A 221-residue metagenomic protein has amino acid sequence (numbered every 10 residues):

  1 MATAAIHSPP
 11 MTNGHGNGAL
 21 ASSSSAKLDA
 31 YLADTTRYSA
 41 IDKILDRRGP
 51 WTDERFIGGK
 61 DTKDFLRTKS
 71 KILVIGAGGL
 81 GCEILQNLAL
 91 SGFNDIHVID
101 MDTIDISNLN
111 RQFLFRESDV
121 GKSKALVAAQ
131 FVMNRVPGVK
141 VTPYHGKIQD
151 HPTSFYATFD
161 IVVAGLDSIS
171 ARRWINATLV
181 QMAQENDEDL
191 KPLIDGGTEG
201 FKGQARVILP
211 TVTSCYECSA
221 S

Functional and structural regions predicted by a protein language model:
A2-L73, S91, I106: N-terminal charged helix/coil linker that caps or initiates catalytic domains
L32-R37, F93-K140: Glycine-rich phosphate-binding loop and adjoining beta1-alpha1-beta2 segment of Rossmann-like nucleotide-binding folds
L66-R67, F155-A157: A short, aliphatic-rich alpha-helical micro-motif
V74-I75, V98: Hydrophobic Val/Ile/Leu positions in short beta-strands of Rossmann-like dinucleotide-binding domains
L80-G81: Hydrophobic/small residue at the entry helix of a nucleotide-binding pocket
L85-Q86: Generic hydrophobic/aromatic pocket-lining and core-packing "Φ" positions
H145-P152: Conserved SAM/SAH-binding loop
I161-L209: ADP-ribose/adenylate-binding Rossmann-like module
